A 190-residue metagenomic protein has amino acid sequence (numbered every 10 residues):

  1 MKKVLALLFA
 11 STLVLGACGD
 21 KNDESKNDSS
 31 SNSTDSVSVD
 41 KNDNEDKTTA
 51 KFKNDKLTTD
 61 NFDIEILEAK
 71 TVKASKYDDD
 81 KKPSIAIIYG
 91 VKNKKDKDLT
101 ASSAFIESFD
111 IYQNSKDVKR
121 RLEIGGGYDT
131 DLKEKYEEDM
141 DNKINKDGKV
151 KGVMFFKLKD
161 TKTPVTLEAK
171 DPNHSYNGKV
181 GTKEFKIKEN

Functional and structural regions predicted by a protein language model:
M1-V4: Positively charged n-region of N-terminal signal peptides that target proteins for export
A6, G19-E68, K73: N-terminal, intrinsically disordered, polar/charged segments of Gram-positive cell-envelope systems that serve as
V14-A17: C-terminal motif of bacterial Sec signal peptides marking the signal peptidase cleavage site
A50-K53, K70-S75, K135-M140, K151-G152: Short structured motifs
E68-A86, D98-A101, D141-N145: Short, solvent-exposed beta-strand/turn "edge" segments of beta-rich domains on protein surfaces
K92-K97, K159-T161: Short solvent-exposed strand-capping/beta-turn motif centered on an Asx-Ser/Thr pair
K94-G148: The feature marks short-to-medium sequence segments in extracytoplasmic or secretory-pathway proteins
K116, K143-N190: Surface-exposed edge beta-strand/loop patches
